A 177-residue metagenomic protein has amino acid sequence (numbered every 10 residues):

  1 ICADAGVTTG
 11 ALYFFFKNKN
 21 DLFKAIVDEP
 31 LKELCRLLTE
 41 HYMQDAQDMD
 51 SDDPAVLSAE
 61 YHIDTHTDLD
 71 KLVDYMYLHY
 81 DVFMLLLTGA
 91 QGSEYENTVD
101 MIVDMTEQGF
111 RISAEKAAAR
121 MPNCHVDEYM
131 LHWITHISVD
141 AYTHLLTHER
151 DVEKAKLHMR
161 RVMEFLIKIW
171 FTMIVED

Functional and structural regions predicted by a protein language model:
I1-D21, A25: Helix-turn-helix
D4, D21-D48, T67, K71 (+3 more regions): Alpha-helical structural segments
E33-Q44, V82, I137, A141-L145: Solvent-exposed, amphipathic alpha-helical segments
T39-L87: Helical hydrophobic small-molecule/effector-binding pocket
D45-D53, F83-A90, A117, Y142-R150 (+2 more regions): Secondary-structure edge/capping motif, primarily at the C-terminal ends of alpha-helices and the immediately following
I63, T67-D81, Q91-A118, Y129-H136: Amphipathic alpha-helical packing segments from all-alpha helical-bundle domains
D74, L78, Q108-E115, L131-D177: C-terminal peripheral helix-coil segments that are non-catalytic and often amphipathic
L86-M105, L157-W170: C-terminal/domain-terminus segments
